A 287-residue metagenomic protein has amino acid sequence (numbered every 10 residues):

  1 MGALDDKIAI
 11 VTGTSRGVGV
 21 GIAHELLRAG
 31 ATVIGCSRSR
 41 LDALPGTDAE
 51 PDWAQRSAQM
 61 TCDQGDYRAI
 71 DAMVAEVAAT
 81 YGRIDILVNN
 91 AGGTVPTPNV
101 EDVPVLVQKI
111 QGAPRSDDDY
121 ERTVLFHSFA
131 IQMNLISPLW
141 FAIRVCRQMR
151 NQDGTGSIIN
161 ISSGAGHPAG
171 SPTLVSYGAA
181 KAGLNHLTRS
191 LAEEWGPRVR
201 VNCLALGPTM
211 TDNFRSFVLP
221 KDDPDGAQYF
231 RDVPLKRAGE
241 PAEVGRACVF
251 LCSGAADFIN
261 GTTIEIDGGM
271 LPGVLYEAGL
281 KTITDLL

Functional and structural regions predicted by a protein language model:
S15-G17: Conserved glycine-rich cofactor-binding loop
A29-P45: Conserved glycine-rich Rossmann-like NAD(P)H-binding loop of the short-chain dehydrogenase/reductase
L44-D52, E101-K109, L206-V233, G273-L287: A glycine/serine/threonine-rich, flexible loop-to-helix segment that serves as the NAD(P) cofactor-binding "lid"
G93-T94, L106-F126, R150-N151, I159-G183 (+2 more regions): Catalytic loop of short-chain dehydrogenase/reductase
T94, V249, N260-L287: Short C-terminal tail/terminal secondary-structure segment of NAD(P)H-dependent dehydrogenase/reductase domains
G196-R200, I259-G261: Short, small/polar-rich loop/turn modules that mediate ligand/substrate recognition or access, typified
V233-V244: A conserved structural motif in NAD(P)-dependent oxidoreductases
